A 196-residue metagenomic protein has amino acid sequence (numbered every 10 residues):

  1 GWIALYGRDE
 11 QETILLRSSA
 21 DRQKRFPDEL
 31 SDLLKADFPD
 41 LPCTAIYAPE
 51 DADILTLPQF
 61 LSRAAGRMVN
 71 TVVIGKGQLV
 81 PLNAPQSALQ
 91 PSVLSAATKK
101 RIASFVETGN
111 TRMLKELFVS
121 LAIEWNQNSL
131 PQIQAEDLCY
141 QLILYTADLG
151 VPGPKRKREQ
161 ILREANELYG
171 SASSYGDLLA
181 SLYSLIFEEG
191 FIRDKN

Functional and structural regions predicted by a protein language model:
W2-N196: Cytosolic nucleotide-utilizing catalytic cores of signal-transduction proteins
